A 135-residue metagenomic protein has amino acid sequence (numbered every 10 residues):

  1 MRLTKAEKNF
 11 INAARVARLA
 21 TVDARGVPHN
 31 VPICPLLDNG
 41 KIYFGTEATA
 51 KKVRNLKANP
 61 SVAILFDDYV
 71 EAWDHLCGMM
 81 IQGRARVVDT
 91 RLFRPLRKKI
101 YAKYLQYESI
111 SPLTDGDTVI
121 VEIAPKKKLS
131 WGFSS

Functional and structural regions predicted by a protein language model:
M1-V16: Extreme N-terminal tail/first-helix region
R2, W73-S135: Charged, gly/pro-rich active-site loop segments
K5-E7, D38, E47-T49, L65 (+2 more regions): Catalytic cores of transferase enzymes with a strong primary signal for eukaryotic protein kinases
A13, V27-H29, C77, D117: Residue-level preference for beta-strand/loop junctions
R15-A48, I64-D68: Short beta-strand segments
A50-K52, E71: Short, surface-exposed beta-strand-loop junctions and turns on beta-sheet-rich folds
